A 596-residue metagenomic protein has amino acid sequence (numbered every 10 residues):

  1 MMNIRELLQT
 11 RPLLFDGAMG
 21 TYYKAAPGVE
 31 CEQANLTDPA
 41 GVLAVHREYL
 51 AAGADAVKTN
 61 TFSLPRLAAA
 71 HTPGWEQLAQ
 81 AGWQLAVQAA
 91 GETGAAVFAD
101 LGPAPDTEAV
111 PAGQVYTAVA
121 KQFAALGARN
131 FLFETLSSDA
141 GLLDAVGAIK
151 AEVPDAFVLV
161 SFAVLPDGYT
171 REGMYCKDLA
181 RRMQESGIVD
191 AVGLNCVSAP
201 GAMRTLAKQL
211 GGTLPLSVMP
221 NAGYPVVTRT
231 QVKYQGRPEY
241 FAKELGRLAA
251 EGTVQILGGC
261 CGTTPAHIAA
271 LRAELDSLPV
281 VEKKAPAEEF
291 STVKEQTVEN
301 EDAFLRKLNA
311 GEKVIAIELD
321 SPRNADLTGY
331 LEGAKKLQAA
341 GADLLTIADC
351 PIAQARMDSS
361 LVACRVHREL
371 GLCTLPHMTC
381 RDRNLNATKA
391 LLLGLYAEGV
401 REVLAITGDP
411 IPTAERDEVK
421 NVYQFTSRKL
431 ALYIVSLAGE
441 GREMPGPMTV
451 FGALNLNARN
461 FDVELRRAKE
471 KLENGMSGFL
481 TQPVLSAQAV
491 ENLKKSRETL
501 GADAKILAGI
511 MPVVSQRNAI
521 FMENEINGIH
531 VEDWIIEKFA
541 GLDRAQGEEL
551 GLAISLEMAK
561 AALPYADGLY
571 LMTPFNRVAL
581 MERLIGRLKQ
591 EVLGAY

Functional and structural regions predicted by a protein language model:
M1-Y596: Domain-level signal for soluble alpha/beta catalytic cores
